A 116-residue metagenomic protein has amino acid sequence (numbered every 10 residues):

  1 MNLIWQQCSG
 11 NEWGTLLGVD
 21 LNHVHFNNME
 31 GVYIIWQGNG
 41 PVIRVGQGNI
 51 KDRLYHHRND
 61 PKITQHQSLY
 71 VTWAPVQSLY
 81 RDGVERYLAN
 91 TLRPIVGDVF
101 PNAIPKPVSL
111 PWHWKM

Functional and structural regions predicted by a protein language model:
M1-I43, Q47-M116: Boundary/linker segments flanking structured domains
